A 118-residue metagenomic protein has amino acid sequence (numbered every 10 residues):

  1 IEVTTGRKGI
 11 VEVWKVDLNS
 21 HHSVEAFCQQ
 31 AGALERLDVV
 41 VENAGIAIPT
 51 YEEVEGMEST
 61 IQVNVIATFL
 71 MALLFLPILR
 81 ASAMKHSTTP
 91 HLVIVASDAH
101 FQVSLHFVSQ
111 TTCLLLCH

Functional and structural regions predicted by a protein language model:
I1-H118: Rossmann-fold NAD(P)H-dependent dehydrogenase/reductase core
